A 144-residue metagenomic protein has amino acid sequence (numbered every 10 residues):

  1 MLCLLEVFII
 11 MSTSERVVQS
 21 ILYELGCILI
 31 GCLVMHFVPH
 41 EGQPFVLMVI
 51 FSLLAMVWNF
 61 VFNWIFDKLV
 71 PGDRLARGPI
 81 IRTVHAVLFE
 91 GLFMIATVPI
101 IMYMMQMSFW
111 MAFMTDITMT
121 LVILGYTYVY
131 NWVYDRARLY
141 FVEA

Functional and structural regions predicted by a protein language model:
L4-A144: Juxtamembrane/disordered regions of integral membrane proteins
